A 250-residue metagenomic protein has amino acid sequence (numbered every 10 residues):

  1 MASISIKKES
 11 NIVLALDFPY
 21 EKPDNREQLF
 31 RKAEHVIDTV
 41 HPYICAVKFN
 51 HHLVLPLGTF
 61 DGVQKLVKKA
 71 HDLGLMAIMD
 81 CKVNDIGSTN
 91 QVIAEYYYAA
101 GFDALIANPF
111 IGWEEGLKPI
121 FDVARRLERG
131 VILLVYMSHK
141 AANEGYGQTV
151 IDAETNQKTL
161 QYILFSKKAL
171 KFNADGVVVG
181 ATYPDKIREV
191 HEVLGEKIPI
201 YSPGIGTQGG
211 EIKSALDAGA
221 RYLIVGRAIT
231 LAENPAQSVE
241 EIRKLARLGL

Functional and structural regions predicted by a protein language model:
M1-M76, A153-Y162, K168, A174 (+3 more regions): Conserved N-terminal beta1-alpha1 strand-loop-helix module at the mouth
K8-E9, F18-E21, I86-V178: Conserved anion-binding
N11-A15, T39, C45-K48, M76-I78 (+5 more regions): Structural preference for beta-strand elements that scaffold enzyme active sites
L14, V47, D80, L105 (+5 more regions): Conserved, mostly hydrophobic/aromatic
A15-E21, N50-V54, K82-I86, F110 (+4 more regions): Active-site beta-loop-alpha junctions enriched in small/polar residues
L53-K69, I86-V92, P109-R129, A181-L194 (+2 more regions): Active-site-adjacent beta->alpha loops and helix N-cap segments on the catalytic face of soluble alpha/beta enzymes
V177, A181-I229: A C-terminal functional module that forms or caps the active site or interfaces directly with catalytic machinery
K213-A220, R227-L250: C-terminal helical cap(s) of enzyme catalytic domains, especially alpha/beta-barrels
